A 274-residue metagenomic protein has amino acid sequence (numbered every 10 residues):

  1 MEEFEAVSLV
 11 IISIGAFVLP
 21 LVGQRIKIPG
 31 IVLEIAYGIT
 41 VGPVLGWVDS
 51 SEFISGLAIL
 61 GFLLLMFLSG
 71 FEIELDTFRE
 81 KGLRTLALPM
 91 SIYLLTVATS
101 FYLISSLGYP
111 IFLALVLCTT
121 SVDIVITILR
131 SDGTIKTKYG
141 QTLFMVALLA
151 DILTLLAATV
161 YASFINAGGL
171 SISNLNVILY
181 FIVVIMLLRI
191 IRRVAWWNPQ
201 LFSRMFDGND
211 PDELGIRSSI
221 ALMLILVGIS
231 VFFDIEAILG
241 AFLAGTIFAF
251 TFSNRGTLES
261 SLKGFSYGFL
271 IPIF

Functional and structural regions predicted by a protein language model:
M1-I12, S50-F67, L107-D123, N176-M186 (+1 more regions): Structural signature of hydrophobic alpha-helical transmembrane segments
F4-P20, E74-G108, G169-L187: Entry/N-cap segments of selected transmembrane alpha helices and their immediately preceding amphipathic helices
V22-I26, I39-R84, S203-F274: Membrane-interface junctions of multi-pass transporters
I28, F71-R84, I104-Y109, L129-Q141 (+2 more regions): Juxtamembrane helix-boundary/capping and inter-helix hinge elements in multi-pass membrane proteins
I31-E34, F62-M66, T99-S100, T154-Y161 (+2 more regions): Alpha-helical transmembrane segments and their lipid-water interface positions in multi-pass membrane proteins
G46-F53, S163-L175: Membrane-interface helix termini and inter-helical loops of multi-pass transporters
S69-E72, L95-V97, L117-A157: Short helical (or helix-break) motifs at transmembrane helix termini and adjacent helical loops in multi-pass membrane
I152-S171, I229-F232: Transmembrane helix-loop junctions at the membrane interface of multipass transporters and ion channels
